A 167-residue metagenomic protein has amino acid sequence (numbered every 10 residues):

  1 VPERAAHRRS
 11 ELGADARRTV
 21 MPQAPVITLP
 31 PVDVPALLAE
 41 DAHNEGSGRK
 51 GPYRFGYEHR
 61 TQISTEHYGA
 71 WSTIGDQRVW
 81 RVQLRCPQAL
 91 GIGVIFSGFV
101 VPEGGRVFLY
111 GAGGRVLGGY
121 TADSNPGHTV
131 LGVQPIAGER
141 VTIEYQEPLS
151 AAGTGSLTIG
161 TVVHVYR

Functional and structural regions predicted by a protein language model:
V1-R167: Domain-level representation of secreted and single-pass membrane ectodomains enriched in extracellular protease systems
